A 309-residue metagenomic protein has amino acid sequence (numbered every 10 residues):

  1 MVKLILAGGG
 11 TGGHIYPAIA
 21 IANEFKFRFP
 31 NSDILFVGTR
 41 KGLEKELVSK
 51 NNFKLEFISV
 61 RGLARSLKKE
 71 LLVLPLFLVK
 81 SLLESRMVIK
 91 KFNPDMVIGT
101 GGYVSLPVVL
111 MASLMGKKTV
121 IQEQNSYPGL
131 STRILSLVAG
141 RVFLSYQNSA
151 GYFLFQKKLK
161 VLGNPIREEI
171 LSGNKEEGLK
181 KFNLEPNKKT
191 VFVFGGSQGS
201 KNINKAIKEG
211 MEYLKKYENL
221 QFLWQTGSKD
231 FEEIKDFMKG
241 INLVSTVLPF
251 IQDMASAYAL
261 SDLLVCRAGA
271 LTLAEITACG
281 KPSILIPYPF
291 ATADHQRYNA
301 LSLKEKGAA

Functional and structural regions predicted by a protein language model:
K3, L43, K54, S113-E176: Active-site-proximal region of nucleotide-activated glycan assembly enzymes, centered on histidine/acidic-rich loops
K3-G9, F27-F77, S228-D230: Conserved nucleotide-sugar phosphate-binding/catalytic loop shared by glycosyltransferases and other
H14-F25: Short amphipathic alpha-helix
G42, L47, N51, K175-K180 (+3 more regions): Donor-nucleotide binding loops and adjacent catalytic segments primarily of GT-B fold Leloir glycosyltransferases
G42-E46, P94-M115: An aromatic- and histidine-rich active-site surface loop
L63-M96, L114: An amphipathic, basic-hydrophobic alpha-helix
P94-M96, L243, A259-A274, K281-P282: Acidic donor-binding loop of glycosyltransferase active sites
C266, P282-A293: Short hydrophobic beta-strand element within catalytic cores of glycosyltransferases and related nucleotide-activated
